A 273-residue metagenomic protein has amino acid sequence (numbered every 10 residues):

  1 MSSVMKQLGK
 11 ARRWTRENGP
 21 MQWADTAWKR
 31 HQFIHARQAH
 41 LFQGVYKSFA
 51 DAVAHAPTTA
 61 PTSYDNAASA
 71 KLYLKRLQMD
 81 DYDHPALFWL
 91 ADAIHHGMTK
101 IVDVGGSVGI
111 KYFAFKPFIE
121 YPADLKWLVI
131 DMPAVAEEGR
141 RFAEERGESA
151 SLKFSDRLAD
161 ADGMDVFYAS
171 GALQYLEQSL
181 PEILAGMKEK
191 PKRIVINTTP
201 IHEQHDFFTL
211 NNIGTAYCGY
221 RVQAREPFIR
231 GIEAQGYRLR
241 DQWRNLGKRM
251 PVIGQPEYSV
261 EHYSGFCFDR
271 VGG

Functional and structural regions predicted by a protein language model:
M1-A52: Membrane-proximal basic amphipathic "stem/tether" segments
Q43-G97: Class I SAM-dependent methyltransferase Rossmann-like catalytic core, especially the SAM/SAH-binding loop
M98-V108: Conserved class I S-adenosyl-L-methionine
V108-S155: Class I SAM-dependent methyltransferase SAM/SAH-binding core
D165-S179: A short SAM/SAH-binding and catalytic strip from SAM-dependent methyltransferases
Y175-K190: A short, conserved alpha-helix within the catalytic core of class I
P191-L210: Conserved beta-strand signature within the Rossmann-like core of class I S-adenosyl-L-methionine
C218-R244: Short alpha-helix
